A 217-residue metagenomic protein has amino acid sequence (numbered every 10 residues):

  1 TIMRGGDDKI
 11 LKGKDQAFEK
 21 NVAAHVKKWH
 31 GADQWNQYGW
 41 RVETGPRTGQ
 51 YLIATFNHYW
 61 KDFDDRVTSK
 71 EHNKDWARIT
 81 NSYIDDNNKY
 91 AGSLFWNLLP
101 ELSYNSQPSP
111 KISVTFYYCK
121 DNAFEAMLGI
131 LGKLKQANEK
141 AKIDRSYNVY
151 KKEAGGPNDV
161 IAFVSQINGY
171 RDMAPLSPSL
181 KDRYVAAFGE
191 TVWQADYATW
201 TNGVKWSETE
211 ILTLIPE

Functional and structural regions predicted by a protein language model:
T1-E217: Short S/T/G/P-rich N-terminal loop/turn motif that feeds into the first structured element of a domain
